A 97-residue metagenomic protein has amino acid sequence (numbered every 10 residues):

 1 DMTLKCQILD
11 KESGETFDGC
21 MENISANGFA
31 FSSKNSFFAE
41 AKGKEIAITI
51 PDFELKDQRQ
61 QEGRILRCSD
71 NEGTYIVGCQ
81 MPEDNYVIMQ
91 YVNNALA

Functional and structural regions predicted by a protein language model:
D1-A97: Structured alpha-helical
